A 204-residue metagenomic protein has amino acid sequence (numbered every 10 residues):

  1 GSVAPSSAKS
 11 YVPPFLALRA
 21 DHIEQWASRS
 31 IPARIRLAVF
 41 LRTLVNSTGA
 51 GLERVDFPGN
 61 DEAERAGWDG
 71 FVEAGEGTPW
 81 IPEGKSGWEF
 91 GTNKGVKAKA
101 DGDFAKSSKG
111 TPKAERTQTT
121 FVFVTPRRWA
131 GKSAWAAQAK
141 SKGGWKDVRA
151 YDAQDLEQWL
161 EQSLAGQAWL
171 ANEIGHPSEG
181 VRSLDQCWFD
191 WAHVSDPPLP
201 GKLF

Functional and structural regions predicted by a protein language model:
G1-F204: Mixed-charge (Asp/Glu-Lys/Arg
